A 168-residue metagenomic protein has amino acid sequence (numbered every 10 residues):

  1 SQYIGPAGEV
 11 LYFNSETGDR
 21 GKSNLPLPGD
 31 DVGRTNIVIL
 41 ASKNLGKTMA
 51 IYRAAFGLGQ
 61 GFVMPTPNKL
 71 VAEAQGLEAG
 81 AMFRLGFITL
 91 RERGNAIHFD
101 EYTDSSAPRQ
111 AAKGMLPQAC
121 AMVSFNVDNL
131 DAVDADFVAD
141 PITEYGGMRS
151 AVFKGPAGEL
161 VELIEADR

Functional and structural regions predicted by a protein language model:
S1-G33, I39-L40, Q60-L90, G94-E101 (+2 more regions): Vicinal oxygen chelate
N44-Q60, A132-D134: Amphipathic alpha-helical segments
S105-A107: Eukaryotic modular interaction domains in large regulatory/scaffold proteins
A119-N126: Low-complexity, glycine/alanine/valine/leucine- and proline-rich hydrophobic stretches
